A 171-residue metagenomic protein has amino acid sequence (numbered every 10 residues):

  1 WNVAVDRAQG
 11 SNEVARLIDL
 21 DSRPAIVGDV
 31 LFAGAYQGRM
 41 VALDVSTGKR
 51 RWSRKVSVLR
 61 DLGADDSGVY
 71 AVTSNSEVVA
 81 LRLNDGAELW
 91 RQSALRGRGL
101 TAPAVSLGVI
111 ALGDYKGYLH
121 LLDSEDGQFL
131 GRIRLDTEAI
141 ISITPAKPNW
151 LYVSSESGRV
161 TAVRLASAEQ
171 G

Functional and structural regions predicted by a protein language model:
W1-I26, R50-D66, L89-L107, R132-K147 (+1 more regions): Extracytoplasmic beta-rich repeat domains
L17-I18, S74, R159: Beta-propeller blade termini and top-face loops
A35-Y36, T73-S74, D114-Y115, S155-E156: Structural signature of WD-repeat beta-propellers
V41, V79-A80, H120, T161: WD40 beta-propeller blade core
D44-T47, R82-D85, D123-G127, A166-S167: Short loop/turn segments that connect beta-strands within beta-propeller blades
E77, D85-A87, Q128, W150: Short loop/turn and low-complexity linker motifs enriched in small/turn-promoting residues
G158-G171: Short, low-complexity, Pro/Ser/Thr/Gly-rich segments in the mature regions of secreted, periplasmic
